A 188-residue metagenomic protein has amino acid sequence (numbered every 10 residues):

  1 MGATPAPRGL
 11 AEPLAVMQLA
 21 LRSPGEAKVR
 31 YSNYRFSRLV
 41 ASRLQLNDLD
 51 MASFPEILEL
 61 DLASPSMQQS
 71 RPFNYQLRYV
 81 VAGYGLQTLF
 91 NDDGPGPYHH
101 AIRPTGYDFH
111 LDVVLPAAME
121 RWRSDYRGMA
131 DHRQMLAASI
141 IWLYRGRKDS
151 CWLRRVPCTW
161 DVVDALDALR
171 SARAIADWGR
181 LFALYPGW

Functional and structural regions predicted by a protein language model:
M1-R127, Q134, R145-W188: Extended, charge-biased low-complexity segments that typically form long amphipathic alpha-helices/coiled-coils
